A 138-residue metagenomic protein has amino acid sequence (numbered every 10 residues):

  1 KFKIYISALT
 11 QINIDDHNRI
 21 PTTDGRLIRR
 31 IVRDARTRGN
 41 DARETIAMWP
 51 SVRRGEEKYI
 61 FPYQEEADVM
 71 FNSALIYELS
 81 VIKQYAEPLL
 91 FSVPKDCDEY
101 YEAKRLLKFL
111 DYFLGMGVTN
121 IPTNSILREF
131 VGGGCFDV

Functional and structural regions predicted by a protein language model:
K1-V138: Conserved NTP phosphate-binding and transfer environment spanning the P-loop NTPase/kinase superfamily
